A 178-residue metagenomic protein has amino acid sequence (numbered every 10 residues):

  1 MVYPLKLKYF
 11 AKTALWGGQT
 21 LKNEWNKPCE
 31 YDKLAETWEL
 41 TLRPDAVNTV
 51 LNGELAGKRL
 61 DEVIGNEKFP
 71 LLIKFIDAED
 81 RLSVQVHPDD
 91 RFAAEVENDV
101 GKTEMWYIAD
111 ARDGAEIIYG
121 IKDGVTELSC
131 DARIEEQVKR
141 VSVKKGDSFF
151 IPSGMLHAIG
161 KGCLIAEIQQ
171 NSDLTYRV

Functional and structural regions predicted by a protein language model:
M1-G124: Transition-metal
E36, L82, E104, D147 (+2 more regions): Structural beta-strand/beta-sheet cores of well-ordered domains, especially the beta-sheet scaffolds that support
L72, V138-V141, K145-D147: Gly/lys/ser-thr-rich phosphate-binding loops in alpha/beta enzymes that coordinate phosphoanhydride or phosphate groups
H87-P88, A111, P152-G154, I168: Fold-independent oxyanion-binding glycine-rich loops and adjacent beta-strand/coil segments at enzyme active sites
A93, A158, D173: Conserved protein kinase catalytic core
Y107, F149-F150, Y176: Aromatic side chains
I118-Q137, C163-V178: Double-stranded beta-helix
V143-K161, Q170: Conserved metal-binding segment of the jelly-roll/cupin
